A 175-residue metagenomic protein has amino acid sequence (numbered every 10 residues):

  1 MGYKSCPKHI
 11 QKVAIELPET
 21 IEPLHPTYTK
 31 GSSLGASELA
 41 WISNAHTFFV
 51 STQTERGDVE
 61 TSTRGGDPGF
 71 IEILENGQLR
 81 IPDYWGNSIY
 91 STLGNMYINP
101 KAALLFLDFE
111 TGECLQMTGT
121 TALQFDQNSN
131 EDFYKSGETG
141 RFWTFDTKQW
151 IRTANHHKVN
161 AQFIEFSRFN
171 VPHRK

Functional and structural regions predicted by a protein language model:
M1-K175: Binding-site signature for planar aromatic cofactors or substrates
